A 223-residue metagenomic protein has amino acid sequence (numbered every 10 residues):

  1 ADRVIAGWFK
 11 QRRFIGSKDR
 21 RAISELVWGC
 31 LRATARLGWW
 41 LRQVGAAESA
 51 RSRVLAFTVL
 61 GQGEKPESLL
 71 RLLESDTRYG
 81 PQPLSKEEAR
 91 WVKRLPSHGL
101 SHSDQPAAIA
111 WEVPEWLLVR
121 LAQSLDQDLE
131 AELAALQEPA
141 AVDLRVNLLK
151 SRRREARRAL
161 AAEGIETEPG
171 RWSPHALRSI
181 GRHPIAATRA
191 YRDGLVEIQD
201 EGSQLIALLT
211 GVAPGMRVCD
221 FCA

Functional and structural regions predicted by a protein language model:
A1-A187: Class I Rossmann-like S-adenosyl-L-methionine
K18, A190-E197: Class I SAM-dependent methyltransferase Rossmann-like catalytic core, especially the SAM/SAH-binding loop
V142, Q204, M216: Glycine-centered loop/turn positions within well-structured domains that cap or flank conserved ligand/cofactor-binding
L144, I198, I206, C222: Conserved hydrophobic/aromatic pocket- or pore-lining residues that grip, position, or stack substrates in active sites
L148, G181, D200, C222-A223: Active-site proximal loops enriched in glycine and acidic residues that flank catalytic Cys/His/Asp and coordinate
T188-R189, L208-P214: Glycine-rich helix-loop-beta junction characteristic of Rossmann-like nucleotide cofactor-binding loops
G215-C222: Conserved class I S-adenosyl-L-methionine
